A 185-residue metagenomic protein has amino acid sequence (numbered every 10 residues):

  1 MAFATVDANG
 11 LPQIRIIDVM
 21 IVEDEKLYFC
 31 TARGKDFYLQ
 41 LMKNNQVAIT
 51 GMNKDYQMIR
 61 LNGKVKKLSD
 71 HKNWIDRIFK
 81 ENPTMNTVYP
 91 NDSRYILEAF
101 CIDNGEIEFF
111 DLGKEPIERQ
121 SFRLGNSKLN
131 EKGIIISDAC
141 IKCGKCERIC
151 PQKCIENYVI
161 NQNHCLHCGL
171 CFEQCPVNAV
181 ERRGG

Functional and structural regions predicted by a protein language model:
M1-G10, V47-G51: A short, Trp-centered hydrophobic/proline-enriched beta-strand micro-motif
I17-I21: A short, well-structured catalytic beta-strand-centered motif of the EAL phosphodiesterase domain for c-di-GMP
D24-Y28: Short active-site oxyanion
D36-T87, N91-E98, N104-E106, L112: Short, structured beta-strand-loop surface elements
L97-A99, E108-K153, N178: Ferredoxin-type iron-sulfur electron-transfer modules and their immediate structural context
K145-I160, L170-G185: Iron-sulfur cluster-binding cysteine motifs and their immediate structural context in ferredoxin-like electron-transfer
Q162-C165: Solvent-exposed segments in extracellular or luminal domains encompassing
